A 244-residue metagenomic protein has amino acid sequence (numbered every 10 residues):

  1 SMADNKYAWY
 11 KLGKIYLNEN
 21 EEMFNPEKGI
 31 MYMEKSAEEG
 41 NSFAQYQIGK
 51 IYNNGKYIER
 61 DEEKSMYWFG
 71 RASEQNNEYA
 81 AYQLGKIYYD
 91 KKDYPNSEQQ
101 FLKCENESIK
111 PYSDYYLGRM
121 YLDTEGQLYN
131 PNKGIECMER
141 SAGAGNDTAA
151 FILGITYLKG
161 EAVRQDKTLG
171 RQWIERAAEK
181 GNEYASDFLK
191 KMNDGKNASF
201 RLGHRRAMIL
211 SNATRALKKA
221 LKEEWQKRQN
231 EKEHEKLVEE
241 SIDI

Functional and structural regions predicted by a protein language model:
A3-K6, N18-N20, E38-N41, N54-K56 (+7 more regions): Short helix-capping/linker turns of helical repeat alpha-solenoids
K11-N18, Q47-N54, A81-D90, C104 (+3 more regions): Hydrophobic face of amphipathic alpha-helices that form TPR/SEL1-like repeat modules and related alpha-solenoid
C104, Q165-E183, K190, G203-I209: TPR/TPR-like (Sel1-like) alpha-helical repeat modules
K236-I244: Non-Sec secretion/translocation targeting segments of pathogen effectors
